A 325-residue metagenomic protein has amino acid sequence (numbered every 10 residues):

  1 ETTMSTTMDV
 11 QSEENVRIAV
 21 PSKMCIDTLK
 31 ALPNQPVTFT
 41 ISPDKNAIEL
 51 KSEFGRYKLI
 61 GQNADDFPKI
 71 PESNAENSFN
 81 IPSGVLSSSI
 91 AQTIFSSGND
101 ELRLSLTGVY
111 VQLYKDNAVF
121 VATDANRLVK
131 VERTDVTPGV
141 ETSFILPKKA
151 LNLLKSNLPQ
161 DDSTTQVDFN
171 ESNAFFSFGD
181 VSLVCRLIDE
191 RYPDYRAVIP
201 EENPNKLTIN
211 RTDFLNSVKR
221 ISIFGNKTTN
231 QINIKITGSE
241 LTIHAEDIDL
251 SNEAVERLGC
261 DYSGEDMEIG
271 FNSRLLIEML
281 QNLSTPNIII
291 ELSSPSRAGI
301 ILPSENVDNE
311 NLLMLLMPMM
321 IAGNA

Functional and structural regions predicted by a protein language model:
E1-A325: Structural preference for solvent-exposed beta-strand-turn elements and adjacent flexible terminal/loop segments within
